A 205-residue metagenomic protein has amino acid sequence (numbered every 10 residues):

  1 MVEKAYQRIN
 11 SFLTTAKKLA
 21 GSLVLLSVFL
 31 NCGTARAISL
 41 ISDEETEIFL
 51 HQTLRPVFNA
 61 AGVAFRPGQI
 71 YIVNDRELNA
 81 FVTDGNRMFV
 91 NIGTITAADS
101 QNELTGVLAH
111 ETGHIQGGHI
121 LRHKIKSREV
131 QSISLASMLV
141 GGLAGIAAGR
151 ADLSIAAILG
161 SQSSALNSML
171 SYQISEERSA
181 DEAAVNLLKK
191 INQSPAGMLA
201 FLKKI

Functional and structural regions predicted by a protein language model:
M1-T15: N-terminal secretory signal peptides that target proteins for export/translocation
Q7-R8, L23, Q101: Residue-level detector of transmembrane insertion/anchoring sites
N10-S11, L19, A35, I41-S42: N-terminal targeting leaders that route proteins to membranes or the secretory/organellar pathways
A16-L19, H123: Loop-to-transmembrane-helix entry motif
K18-N31: Bacterial N-terminal signal peptides
R36-A148, A165-Y172, S179-I205: Peri-catalytic and regulatory segments of divalent metal-dependent proteins
T83, L153-A157, E177: Generic alpha-helical segment signature
I146-S164: A structural motif
